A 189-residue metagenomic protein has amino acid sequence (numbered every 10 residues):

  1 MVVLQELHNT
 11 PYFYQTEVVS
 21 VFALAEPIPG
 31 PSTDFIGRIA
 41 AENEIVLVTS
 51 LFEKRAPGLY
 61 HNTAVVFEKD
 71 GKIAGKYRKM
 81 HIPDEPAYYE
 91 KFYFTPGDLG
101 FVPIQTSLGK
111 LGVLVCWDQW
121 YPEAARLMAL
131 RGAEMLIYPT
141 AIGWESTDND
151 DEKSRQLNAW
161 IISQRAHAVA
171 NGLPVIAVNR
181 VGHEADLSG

Functional and structural regions predicted by a protein language model:
M1-P11, M128: A structural preference for short, pocket-lining loop segments at secondary-structure junctions
V3, T63, K76-K79, P103 (+2 more regions): Active-site-proximal beta-strand elements of phosphoester/diester hydrolases
L7-I28, A56-Y60: Metal-dependent catalytic neighborhoods of phosphoester/phosphodiester hydrolases
A25-V48, K110, C116-G189: CN hydrolase (nitrilase-like) catalytic-core segments centered on the catalytic cysteine and neighboring Lys/Glu
T49-L51, T63-V66, V102, A177: Short beta-strand scaffold segments in enzyme catalytic cores
K54-A56, H183-E184: Short glycine/acidic-enriched loop and turn motifs that connect beta-strands
L59-K79, S188-G189: Amphipathic beta-strand/beta-sheet edge segments enriched in Tyr/Trp
K79-Y93: A short, polar/charged loop-to-alpha-helix boundary motif
